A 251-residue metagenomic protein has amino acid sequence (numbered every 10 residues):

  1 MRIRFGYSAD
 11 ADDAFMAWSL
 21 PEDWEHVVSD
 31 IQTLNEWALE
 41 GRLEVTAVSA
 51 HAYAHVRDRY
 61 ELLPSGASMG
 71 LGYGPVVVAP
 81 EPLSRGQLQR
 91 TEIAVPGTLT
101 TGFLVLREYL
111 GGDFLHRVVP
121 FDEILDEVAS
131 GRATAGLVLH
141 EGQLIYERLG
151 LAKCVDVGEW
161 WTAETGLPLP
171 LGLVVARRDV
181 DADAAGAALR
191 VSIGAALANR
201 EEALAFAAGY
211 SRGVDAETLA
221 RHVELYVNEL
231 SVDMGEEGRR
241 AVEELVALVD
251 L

Functional and structural regions predicted by a protein language model:
R2-P21, S29, Y73-T134, E141 (+1 more regions): Bilobed "Venus flytrap"/periplasmic-binding protein-like clamshell domains and structurally analogous long
E22-E25, L39-V48, A129-V138: Alpha-to-beta junction loops
E25-W37: Central regulatory/effector-binding core of bacterial HTH transcription factors
D30-Q32, G41-A54, P120-F121, V138-L144: Beta->alpha turn/N-cap motifs
W37-G72: Short, structured active-site "lid" loops
L62-R85, T162-R178: Hydrophobic/proline-rich hinge and linker segments of small-molecule sensing/allosteric domains, predominantly
P120-A208: Pocket-lining segment of extracytoplasmic ligand-binding domains
D179-L248: Secondary-structure end/capping motifs
